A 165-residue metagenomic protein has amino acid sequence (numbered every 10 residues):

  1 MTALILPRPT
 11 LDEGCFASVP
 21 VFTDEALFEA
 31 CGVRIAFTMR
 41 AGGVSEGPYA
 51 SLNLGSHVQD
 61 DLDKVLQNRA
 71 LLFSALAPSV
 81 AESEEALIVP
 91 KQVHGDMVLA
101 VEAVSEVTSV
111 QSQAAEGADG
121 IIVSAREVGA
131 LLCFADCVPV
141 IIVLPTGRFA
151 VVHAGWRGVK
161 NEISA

Functional and structural regions predicted by a protein language model:
M1-A165: Active-site microenvironment for binding and transforming phosphate-containing groups
